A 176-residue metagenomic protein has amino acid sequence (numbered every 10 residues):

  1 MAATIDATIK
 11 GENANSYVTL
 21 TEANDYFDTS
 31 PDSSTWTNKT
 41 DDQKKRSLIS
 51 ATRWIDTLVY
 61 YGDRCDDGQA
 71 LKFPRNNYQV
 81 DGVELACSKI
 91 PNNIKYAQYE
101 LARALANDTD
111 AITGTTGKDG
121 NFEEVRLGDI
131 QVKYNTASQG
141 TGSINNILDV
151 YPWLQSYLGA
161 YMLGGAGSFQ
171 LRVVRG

Functional and structural regions predicted by a protein language model:
M1-G176: Divalent metal-cofactor coordination and adjacent catalytic microenvironments
